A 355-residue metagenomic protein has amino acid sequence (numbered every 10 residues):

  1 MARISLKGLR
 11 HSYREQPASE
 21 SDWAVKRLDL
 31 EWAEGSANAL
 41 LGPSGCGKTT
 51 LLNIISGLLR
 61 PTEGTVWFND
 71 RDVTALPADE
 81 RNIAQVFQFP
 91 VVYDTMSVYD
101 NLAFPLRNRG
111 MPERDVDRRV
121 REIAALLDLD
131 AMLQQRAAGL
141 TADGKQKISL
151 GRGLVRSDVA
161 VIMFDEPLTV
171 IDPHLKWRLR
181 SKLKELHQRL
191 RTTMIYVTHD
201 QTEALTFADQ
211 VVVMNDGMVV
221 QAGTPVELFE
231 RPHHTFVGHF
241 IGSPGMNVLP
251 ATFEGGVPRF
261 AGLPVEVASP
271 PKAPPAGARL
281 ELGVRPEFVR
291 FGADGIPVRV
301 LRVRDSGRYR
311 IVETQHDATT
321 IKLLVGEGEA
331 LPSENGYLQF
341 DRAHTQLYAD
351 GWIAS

Functional and structural regions predicted by a protein language model:
V25, E31-W32: Conserved hydrophobic segment flanking the Walker A/P-loop of ABC-type ATPase nucleotide-binding domains
N38-A39, Q85: Short beta-strand immediately N-terminal to the Walker A/P-loop
L41-P43: The feature captures the beta-strand-to-loop junction immediately N-terminal to the Walker
S56: Helix-to-loop junction immediately C-terminal to a conserved catalytic motif
G64-D72: Conserved ABC transporter NBD signature motif
N82, V92-H234: ABC ATPase nucleotide-binding domains
P244, G256-S355: Non-catalytic connector elements of ABC transporters
